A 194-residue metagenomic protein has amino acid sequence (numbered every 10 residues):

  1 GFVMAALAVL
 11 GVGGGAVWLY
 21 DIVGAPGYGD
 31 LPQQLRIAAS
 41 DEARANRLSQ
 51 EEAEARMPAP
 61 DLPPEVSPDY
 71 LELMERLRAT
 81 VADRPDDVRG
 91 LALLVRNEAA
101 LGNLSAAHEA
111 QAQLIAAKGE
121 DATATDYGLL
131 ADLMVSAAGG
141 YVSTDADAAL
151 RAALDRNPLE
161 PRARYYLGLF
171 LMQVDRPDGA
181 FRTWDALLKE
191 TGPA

Functional and structural regions predicted by a protein language model:
G1-E75: Long, contiguous interaction/recruitment modules in multidomain scaffold/adaptor proteins
E54-A59, Y70-R78, A92, A124-G128 (+2 more regions): Alpha-helical tetratricopeptide repeat
A59-P63, V95-D155: Alpha-helical adaptor scaffolds
Y70, V88, L104, G140-S143 (+1 more regions): TPR-repeat structural position
E75-R78, A82, A112, R151 (+1 more regions): Alpha-solenoid helical repeat scaffolds
A82-P85, G119-A122, P158, G192: Short coil turns that delineate tetratricopeptide repeat
V88-L93, E109, A124-L129, S143-T144 (+3 more regions): Alpha-solenoid helical repeat scaffolds
A116, M172-P193: TPR/TPR-like (Sel1-like) alpha-helical repeat modules
